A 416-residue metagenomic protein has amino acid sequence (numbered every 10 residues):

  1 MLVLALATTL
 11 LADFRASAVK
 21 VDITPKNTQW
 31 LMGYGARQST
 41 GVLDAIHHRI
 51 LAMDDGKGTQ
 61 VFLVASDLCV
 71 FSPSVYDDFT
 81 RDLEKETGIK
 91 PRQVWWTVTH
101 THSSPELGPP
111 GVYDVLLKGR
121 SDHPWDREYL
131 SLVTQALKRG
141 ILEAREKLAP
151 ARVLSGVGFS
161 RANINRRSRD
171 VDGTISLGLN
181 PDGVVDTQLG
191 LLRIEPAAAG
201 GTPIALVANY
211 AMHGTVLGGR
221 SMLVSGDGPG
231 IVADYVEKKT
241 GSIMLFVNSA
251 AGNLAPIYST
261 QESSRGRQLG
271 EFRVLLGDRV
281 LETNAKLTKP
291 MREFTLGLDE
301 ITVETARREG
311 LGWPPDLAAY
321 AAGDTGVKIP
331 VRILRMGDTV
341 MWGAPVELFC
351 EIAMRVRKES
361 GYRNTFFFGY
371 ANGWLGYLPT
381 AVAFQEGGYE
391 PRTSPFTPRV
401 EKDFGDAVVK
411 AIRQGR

Functional and structural regions predicted by a protein language model:
M1-T9: Bacterial N-terminal signal peptides
A12-T97, T101-I243, S249-A251, I257-Q268 (+1 more regions): Conserved beta-alpha junction segments in alpha/beta enzyme cores
L276: Anionic-ligand-binding alpha/beta catalytic cores of soluble enzymes and soluble regulatory domains that recognize
